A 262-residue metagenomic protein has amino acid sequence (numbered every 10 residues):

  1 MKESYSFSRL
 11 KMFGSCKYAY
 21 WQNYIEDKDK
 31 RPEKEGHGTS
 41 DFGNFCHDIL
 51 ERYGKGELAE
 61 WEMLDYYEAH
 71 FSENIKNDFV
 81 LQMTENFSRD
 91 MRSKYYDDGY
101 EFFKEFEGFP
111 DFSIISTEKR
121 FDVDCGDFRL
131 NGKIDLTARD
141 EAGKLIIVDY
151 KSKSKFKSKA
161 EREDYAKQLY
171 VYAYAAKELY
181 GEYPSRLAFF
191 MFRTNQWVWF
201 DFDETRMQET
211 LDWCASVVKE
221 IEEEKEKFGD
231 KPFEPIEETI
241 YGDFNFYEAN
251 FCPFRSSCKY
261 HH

Functional and structural regions predicted by a protein language model:
E3, R129, R162-Y165, L169 (+4 more regions): Active-site-proximal structural scaffolding
L10-L58, E118: Nuclease catalytic cores
Y18-I25, K144-D149, E222-E223: Active-site-adjacent bridging/hinge elements
K30-P32, I147, K155-S158, W197-F200: Short small-residue beta-strand/loop micro-motif enriched in glycine and branched aliphatics
G38, F42, C46, M91 (+3 more regions): Hydrophobic (often cysteine-bearing) scaffold residues that line and stabilize catalytic clefts of nucleotide/cofactor
F45-T117: A non-catalytic, helix-rich entry segment at domain boundaries
S116-Y174, F192: Non-catalytic protein-protein interaction segments used by genome-maintenance enzymes to assemble and couple activities
Y174-H262: Metal-dependent nuclease catalytic regions and adjoining charged, substrate-binding loops involved in nucleic-acid end
